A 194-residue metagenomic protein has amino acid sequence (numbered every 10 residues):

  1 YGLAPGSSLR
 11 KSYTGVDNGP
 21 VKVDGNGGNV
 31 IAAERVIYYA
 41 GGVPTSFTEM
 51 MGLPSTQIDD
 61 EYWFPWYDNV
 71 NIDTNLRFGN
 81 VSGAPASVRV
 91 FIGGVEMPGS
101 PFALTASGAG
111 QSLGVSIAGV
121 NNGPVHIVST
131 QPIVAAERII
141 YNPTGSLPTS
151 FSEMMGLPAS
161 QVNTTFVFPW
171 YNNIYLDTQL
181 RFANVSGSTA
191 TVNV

Functional and structural regions predicted by a protein language model:
Y1-V194: Gly/Pro-rich, tryptophan- and cysteine-flecked surface segments typical of secreted/extracellular proteins
